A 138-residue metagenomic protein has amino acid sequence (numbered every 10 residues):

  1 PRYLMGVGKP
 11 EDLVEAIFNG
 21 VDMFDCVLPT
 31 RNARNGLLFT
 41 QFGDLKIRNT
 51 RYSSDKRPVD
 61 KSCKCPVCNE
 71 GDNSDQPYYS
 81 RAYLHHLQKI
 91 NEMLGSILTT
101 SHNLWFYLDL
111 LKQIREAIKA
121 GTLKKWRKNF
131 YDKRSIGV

Functional and structural regions predicted by a protein language model:
P1-L4, K9-V138: Alpha/beta catalytic cores of nucleotide-metabolism and tRNA/nucleoside-modifying enzymes
